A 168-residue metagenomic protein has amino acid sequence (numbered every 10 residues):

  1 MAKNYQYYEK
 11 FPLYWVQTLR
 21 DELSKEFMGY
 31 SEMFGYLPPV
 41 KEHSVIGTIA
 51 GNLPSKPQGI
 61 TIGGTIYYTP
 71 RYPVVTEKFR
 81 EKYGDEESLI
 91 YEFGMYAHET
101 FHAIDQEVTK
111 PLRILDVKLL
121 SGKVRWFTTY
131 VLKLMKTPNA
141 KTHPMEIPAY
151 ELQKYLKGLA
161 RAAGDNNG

Functional and structural regions predicted by a protein language model:
M1-N4, K10, D105: N-terminal low-structure segments adjacent to metalloprotease catalytic domains across cellular compartments
Q6-Y14, M135-T142: Active-site rim elements
P12-L37, E86, F93: Zn2+-dependent metallopeptidase catalytic core
Y30, Y36-V45, I62-P70: Juxtacatalytic substrate-recognition/specificity segment
T48-I90, A103-E107, P111: Active-site scaffold of zinc-dependent metalloenzymes
T61, V74, F93, K141-P148: Preference for well-ordered, secondary-structure-rich cores of eukaryotic proteins
H98, H102: Histidine-centered divalent metal-coordination motifs
I114-G168: Metalloprotease/metallohydrolase-associated module, dominated by Zn2+-dependent proteases
